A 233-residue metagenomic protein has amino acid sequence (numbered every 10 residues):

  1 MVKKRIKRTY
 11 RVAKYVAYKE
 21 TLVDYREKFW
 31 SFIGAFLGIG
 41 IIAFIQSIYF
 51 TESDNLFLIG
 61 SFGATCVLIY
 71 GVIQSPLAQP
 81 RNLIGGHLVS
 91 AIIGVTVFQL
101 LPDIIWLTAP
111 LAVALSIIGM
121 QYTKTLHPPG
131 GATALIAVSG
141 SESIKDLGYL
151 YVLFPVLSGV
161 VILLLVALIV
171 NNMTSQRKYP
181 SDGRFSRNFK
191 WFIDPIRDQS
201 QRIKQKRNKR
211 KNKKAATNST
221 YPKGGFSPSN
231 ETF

Functional and structural regions predicted by a protein language model:
M1-I92, L101-P110, D146-L153, L157 (+3 more regions): Alpha-helical transmembrane segments and their membrane-interface boundaries that form or gate the permeation pathway
A35-I39, S90, V95, V113 (+3 more regions): Small-residue-enriched transmembrane alpha-helices
L56-V72, V113-D146: Pore- and pathway-forming membrane helices of multi-pass small-molecule/ion transporters and channels
I93-L100, V138-G140: Membrane-interfacial alpha-helical segments at the cytosolic side of multi-pass membrane proteins
